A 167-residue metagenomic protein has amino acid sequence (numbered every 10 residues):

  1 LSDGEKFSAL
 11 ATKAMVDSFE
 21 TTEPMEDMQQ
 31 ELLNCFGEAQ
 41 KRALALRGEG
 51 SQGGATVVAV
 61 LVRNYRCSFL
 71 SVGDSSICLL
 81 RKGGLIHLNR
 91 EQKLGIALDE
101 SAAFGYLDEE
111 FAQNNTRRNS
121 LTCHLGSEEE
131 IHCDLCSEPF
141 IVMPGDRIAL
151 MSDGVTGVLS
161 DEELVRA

Functional and structural regions predicted by a protein language model:
L1-A167: PP2C/PPM-type serine/threonine phosphatase catalytic domain
